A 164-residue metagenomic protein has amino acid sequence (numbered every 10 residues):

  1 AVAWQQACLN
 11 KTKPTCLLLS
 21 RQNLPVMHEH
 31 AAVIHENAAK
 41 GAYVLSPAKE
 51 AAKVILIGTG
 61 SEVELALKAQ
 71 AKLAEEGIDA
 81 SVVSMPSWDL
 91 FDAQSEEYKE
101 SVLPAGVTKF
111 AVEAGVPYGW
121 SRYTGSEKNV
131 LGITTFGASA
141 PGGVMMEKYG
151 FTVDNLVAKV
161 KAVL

Functional and structural regions predicted by a protein language model:
A1-W4, L9-L164: Thiamine diphosphate
